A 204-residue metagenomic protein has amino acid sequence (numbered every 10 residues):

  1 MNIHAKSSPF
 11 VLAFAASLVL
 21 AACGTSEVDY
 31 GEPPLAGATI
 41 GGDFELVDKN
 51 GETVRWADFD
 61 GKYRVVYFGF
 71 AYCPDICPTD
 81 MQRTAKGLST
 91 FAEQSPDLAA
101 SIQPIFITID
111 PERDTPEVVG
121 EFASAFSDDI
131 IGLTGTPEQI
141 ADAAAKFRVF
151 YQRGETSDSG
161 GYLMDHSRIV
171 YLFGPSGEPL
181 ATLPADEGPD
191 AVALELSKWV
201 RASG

Functional and structural regions predicted by a protein language model:
N2-L12: Bacterial N-terminal signal peptides that target proteins for export
V19-A22: C-terminal motif of bacterial Sec signal peptides marking the signal peptidase cleavage site
G24-E27: Bacterial signal peptide processing site
F44-R64: A short beta-strand-turn-helix
A57-D80, T84: Short active-site neighborhood of thiol/selenol oxidoreductases, capturing the structured segment around
Y63, M81-F106: Conserved helix-turn-beta segment immediately C-terminal to the redox Cys motif in thioredoxin-like folds
G120-S167: Short, internal strand/loop/helix patches that form the active-site neighborhood or redox-interaction surface
S157-G204: Thiol-/selenol-based redox modules, centered on thioredoxin-like and closely related oxidoreductase domains
